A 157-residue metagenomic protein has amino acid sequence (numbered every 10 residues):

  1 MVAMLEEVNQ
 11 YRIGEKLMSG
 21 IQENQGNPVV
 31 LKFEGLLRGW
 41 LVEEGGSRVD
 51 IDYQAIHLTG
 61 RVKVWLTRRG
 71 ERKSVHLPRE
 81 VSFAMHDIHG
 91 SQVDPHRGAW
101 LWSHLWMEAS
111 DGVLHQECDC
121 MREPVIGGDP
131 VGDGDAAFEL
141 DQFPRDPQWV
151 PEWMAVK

Functional and structural regions predicted by a protein language model:
V2-V8, A109-K157: Acidic, proline/glycine-rich low-complexity IDRs
V2-W65: N-terminal "first-domain core" detector
I21, Q25, K73-H76, V93: Conserved aromatic-histidine-acidic binding/catalytic patches
Q25, V29, H76-A84: Short amphipathic alpha-helical segments
Q25-P28, W106, V156: Extracellular/secretory-pathway and virion-surface proteins
G39-E43, S91, V156: Surface-exposed polar/charged interaction patches
Y53-E80, H115-D129: Extended intrinsically disordered, low-complexity coil regions enriched in Ser, Thr, Gly, Ala and often Pro
E80-P130: Amphipathic protein-protein interaction modules
